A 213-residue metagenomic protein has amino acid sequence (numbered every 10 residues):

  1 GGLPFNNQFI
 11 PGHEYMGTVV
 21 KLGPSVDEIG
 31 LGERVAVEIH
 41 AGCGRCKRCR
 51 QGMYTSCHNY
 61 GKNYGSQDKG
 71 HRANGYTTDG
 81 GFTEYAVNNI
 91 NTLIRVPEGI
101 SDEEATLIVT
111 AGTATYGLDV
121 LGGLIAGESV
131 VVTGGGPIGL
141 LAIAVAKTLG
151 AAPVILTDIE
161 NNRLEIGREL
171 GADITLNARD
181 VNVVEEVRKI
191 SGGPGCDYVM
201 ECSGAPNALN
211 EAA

Functional and structural regions predicted by a protein language model:
G2-R50, T55, P97-G99: Glycine-rich beta-strand-centered segment in the early N-terminal region that forms part of a ligand/cofactor-binding
E28, E38-T92: Cysteine-cluster motifs in flexible loop/terminal segments that predominantly coordinate metals
E33, E84, D173, D197: Conserved acidic residues
E38, M200-C202: Short, well-ordered coil/turn residues at beta-beta hairpins and beta-strand->alpha-helix junctions within
N91-L93, P97-V181, E185, Y198: Mid-domain Rossmann-like dinucleotide-binding core that forms the NAD(H)/NADP(H) cofactor-binding site
V183-G193: Conserved amphipathic alpha-helix within the SDR
P194-M200: Short SAM/SAH-binding signature in class I
P206-A213: Rossmann-fold NAD(P) dinucleotide-binding segment
